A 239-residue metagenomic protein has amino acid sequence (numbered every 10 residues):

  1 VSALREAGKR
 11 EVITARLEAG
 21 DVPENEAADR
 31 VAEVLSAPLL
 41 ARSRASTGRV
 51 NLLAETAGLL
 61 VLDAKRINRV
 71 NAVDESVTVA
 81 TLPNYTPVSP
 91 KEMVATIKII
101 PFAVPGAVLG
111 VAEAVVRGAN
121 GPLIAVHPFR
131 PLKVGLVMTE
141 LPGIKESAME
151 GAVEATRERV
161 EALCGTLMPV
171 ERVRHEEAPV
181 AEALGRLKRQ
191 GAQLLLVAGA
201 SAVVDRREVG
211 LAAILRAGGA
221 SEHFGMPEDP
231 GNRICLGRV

Functional and structural regions predicted by a protein language model:
V1, A19, A57, P101 (+2 more regions): Short, glycine-/Ser/Thr-/acidic-enriched flexible segments
V1-N25: Membrane-cytosol interface segments
S2, A28-A32, R157, A181 (+3 more regions): Predominant activation on well-ordered alpha-helical scaffold segments within soluble catalytic domains
E6, P38, R44-T47, R189-L194: N-terminal short leaders/motifs
A19-N51, L59-L60, A213-V239: Flexible glycine/proline-rich
E26-M168, R172: Short, glycine/charged-enriched hinge/interface segments at domain edges or termini
E140-L141, S147, G151, C164-V239: Short glycine/threonine-rich loop/turn motifs
